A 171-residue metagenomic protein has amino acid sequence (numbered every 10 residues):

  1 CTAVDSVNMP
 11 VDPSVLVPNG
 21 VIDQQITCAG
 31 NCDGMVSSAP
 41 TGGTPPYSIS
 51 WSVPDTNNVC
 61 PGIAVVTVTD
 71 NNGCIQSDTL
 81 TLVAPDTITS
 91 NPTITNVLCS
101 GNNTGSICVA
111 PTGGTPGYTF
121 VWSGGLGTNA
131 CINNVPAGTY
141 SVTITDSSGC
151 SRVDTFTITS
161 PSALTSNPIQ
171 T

Functional and structural regions predicted by a protein language model:
C1-T171: Proline- and Ser/Thr-rich low-complexity, intrinsically disordered segments
